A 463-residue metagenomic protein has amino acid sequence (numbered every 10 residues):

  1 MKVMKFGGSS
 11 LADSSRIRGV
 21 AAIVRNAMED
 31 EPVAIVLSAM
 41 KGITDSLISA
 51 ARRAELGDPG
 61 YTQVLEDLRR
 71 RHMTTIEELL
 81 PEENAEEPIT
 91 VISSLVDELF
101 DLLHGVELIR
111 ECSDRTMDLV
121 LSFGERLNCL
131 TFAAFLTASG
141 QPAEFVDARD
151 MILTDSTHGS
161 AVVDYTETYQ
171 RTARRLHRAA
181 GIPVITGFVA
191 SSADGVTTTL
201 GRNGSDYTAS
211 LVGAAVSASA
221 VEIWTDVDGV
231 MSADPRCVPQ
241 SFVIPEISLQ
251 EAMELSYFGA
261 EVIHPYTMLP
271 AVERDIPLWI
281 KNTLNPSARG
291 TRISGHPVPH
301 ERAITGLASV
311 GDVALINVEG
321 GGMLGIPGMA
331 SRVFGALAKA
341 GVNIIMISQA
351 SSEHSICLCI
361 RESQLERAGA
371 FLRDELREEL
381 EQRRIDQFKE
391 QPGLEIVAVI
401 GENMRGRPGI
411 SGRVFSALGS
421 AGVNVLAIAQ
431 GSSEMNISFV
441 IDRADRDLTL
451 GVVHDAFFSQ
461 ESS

Functional and structural regions predicted by a protein language model:
M1-H264, M268, V440-D442, E461: Nucleotide/pyrophosphate-binding catalytic subdomain
E31, Q141, I276, V342 (+1 more regions): Short phosphate-binding/catalytic loops that engage adenosine nucleotides
D150, V227-D228, L284-N285, S351 (+1 more regions): Conserved beta-strand edge residues that scaffold enzyme active sites
A220-W224, L278-I280, I345-M346: Short hydrophobic alpha-helical runs that function as membrane-insertion/retention elements
R274-R289, G311: Active-site C-terminal subdomain of aminotransferase-like
A288-S463: A conserved regulatory-domain signal marking ACT and ACT-like small-molecule sensing domains and adjacent regulatory
